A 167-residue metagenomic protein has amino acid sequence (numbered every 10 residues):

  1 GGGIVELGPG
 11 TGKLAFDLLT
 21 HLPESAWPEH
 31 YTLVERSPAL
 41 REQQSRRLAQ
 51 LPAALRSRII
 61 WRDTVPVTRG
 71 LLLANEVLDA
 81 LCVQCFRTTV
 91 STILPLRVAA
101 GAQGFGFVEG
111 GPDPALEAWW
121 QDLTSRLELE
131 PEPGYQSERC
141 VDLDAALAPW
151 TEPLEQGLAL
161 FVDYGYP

Functional and structural regions predicted by a protein language model:
G1-T68: SAM cofactor-binding core of SAM-dependent methyltransferases, primarily the Rossmann-like beta-alpha-beta module
R62-P167: Class I S-adenosyl-L-methionine
